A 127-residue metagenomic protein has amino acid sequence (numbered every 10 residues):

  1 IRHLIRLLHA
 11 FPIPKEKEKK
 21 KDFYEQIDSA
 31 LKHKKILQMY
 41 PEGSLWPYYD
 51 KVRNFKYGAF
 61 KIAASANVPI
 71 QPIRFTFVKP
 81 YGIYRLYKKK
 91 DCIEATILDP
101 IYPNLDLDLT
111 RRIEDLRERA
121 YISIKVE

Functional and structural regions predicted by a protein language model:
I1-E18: Catalytic core of membrane glycerolipid acyltransferases/transacylases, capturing the structured, soluble-facing
K21-E127: Non-catalytic C-terminal accessory region of glycerolipid acyltransferases and related lyso-lipid remodeling enzymes
